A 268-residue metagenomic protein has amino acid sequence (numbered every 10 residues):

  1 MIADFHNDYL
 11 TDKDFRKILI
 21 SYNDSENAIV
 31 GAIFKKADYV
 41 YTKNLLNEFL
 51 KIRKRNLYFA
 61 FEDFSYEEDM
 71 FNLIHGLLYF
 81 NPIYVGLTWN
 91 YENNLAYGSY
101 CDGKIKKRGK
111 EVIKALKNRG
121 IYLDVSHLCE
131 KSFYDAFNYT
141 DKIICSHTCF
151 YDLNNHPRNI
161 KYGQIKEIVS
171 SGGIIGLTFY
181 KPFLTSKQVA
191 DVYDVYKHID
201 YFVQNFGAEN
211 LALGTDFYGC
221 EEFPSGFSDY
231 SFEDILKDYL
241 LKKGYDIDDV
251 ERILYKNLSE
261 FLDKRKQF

Functional and structural regions predicted by a protein language model:
M1-T178, P182-T185, Y201-V203, N210 (+2 more regions): Extended, charged catalytic domains and RNA/DNA-binding interfaces, predominantly in divalent-metal-using enzymes
I33, F179, F206-F227: Short acidic/histidine-rich active-site segments
D63-Y66, F217-G219, S259: Short, internal active-site loops enriched in acidic
K117, S228-F268: Mid-to-C-terminal alpha-helical segments outside catalytic/metal-binding sites
D135, A212-G214, E251-Y255: Beta-strand segments within the central parallel beta-sheet cores of soluble alpha/beta enzyme folds
R158, Q188-V192, G226: Hydrophobic alpha-helical scaffolding
A190-A208: Active-site/ligand-binding-proximal alpha/beta "capping" segment
